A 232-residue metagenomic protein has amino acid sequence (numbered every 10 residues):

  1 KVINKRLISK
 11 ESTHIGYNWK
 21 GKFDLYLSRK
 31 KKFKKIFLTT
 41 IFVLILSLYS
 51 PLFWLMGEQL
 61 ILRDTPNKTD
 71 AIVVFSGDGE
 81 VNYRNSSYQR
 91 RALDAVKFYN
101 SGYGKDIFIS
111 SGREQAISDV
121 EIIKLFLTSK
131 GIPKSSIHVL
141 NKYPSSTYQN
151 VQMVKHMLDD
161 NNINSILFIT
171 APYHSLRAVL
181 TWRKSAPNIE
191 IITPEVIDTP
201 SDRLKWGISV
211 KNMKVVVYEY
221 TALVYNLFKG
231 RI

Functional and structural regions predicted by a protein language model:
K1-T13: N-terminal targeting leaders characterized by basic, low-complexity, disordered sequences that direct proteins
R6-L7, F53-V210: A structural signal for short, hydrophobic/glycine-enriched beta-strand patches
H14, N18, K31, S201-I208 (+1 more regions): Coil-to-alpha-helix initiation sites in intrinsically disordered, low-complexity, charged segments
G16, G21-D64: N-terminal type II signal-anchor transmembrane helix that functions as the membrane-insertion/stop-transfer segment
L46, S50, V96, V224-R231: Structural signature of transmembrane alpha-helix termini at the membrane-water interface
L55-M56, I208-I232: A transmembrane-helix-recognition feature enriched in membrane-embedded lipid enzymes and envelope glyco-/phospholipid
